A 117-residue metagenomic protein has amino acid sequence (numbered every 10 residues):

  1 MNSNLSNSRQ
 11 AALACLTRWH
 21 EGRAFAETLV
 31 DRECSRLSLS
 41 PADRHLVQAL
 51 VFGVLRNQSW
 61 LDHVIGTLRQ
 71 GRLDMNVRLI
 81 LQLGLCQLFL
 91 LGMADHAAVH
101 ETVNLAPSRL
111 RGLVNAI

Functional and structural regions predicted by a protein language model:
M1-I117: Class I Rossmann-like S-adenosyl-L-methionine
